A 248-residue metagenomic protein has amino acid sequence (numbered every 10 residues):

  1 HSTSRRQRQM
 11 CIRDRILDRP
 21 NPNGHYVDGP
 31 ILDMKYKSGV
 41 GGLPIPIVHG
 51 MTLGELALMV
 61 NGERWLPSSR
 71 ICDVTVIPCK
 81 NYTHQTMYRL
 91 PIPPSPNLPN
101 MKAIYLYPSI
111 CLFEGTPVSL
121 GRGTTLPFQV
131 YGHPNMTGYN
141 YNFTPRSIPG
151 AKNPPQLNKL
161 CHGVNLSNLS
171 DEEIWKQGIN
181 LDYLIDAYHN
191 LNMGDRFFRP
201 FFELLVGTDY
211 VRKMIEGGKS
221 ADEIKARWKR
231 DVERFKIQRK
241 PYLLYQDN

Functional and structural regions predicted by a protein language model:
H1-R8, I12: Single conserved hydrophobic/aromatic residue that forms the stacking wall/gate of nucleotide- or nucleobase-binding
M10-C11, E114-M136: Active-site loops and adjacent core secondary-structure elements that bind or stabilize anionic groups
R15-K37: Glycine-rich, charge-decorated loop segments at or immediately adjacent to ligand/cofactor-binding or catalytic sites
P20-G24, N81-H84, N135: Solvent-exposed loop/turn segments at secondary-structure junctions within structured extracellular/periplasmic domains
K37-S109: Conserved anion/nucleotide-ligand pocket segment
P127, Y131-K229: Conserved functional hotspot residues or short segments at active or partner-binding sites across diverse domains
K219-N248: C-terminal regions of mature proteins
